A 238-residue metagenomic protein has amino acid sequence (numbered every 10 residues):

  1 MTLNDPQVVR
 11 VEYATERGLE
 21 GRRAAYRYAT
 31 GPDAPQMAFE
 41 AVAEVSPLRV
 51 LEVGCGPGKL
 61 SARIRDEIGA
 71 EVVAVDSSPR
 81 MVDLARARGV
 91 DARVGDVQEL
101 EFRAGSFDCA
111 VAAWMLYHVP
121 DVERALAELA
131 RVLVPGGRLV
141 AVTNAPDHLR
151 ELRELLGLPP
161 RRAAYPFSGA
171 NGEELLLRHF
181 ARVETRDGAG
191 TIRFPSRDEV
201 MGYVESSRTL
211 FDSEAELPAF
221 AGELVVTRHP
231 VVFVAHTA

Functional and structural regions predicted by a protein language model:
M1-S46, K59-L60: Conserved class I S-adenosyl-L-methionine
R49-V53, P57-E99: Class I SAM-dependent methyltransferase SAM/SAH-binding core
P57, G172-A238: Conserved Class I S-adenosyl-L-methionine
E71, R138, R182: Residues at the starts of beta-strands that form the adenosine-phosphate
V111: A conserved beta-strand element that flanks and buttresses the S-adenosyl-L-methionine
W114-M115: Short catalytic micro-motifs in class I SAM-dependent methyltransferases
E123-P135: A short glycine-rich, Lys/Arg-flanked "PGG" loop and its adjoining helix->strand segment in the class I
R138-F167: Conserved class I S-adenosyl-L-methionine
